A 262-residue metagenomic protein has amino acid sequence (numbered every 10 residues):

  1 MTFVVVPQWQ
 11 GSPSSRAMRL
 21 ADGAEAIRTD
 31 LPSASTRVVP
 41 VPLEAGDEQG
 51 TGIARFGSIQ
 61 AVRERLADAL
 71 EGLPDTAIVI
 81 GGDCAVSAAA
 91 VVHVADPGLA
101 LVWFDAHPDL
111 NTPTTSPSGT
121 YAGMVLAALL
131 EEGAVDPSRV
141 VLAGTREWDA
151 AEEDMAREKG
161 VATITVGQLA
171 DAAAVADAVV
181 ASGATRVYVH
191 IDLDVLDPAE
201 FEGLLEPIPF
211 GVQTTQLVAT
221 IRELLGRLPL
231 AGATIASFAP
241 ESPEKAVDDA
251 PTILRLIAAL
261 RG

Functional and structural regions predicted by a protein language model:
M1-I78, H93, M155-R157, A162-G262: Catalytic cores of soluble, metal-dependent hydrolases
G23, A122-V125, E152: Internal, well-ordered alpha-helical segments in soluble enzyme and binding-protein domains
T76-R139, L228-A231: Active-site histidine-anchored catalytic micro-motif
D83, R146, A239: Residue-level signal for short, function-critical loop segments
F104, A143, A236: Conserved residues at the C-terminal ends of beta-strands
A106-L110, E147, L193-V195: Short, glycine/acidic-enriched loop or turn micro-motifs at the edges of active sites
A122, A143-W148, Q168-A170, Q213: A general structural motif
W148-D154: Short, glycine/polar-rich helix-capping loops at beta-to-alpha or helix-loop-helix junctions that flank or form
